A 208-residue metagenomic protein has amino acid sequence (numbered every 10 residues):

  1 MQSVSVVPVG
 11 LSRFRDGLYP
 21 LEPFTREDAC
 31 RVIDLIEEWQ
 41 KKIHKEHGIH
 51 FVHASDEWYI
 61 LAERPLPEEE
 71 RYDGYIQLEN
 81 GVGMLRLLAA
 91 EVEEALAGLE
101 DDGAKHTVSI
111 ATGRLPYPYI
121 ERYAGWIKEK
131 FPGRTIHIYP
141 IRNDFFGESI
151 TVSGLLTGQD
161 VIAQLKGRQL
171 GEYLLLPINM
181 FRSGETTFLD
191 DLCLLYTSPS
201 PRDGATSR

Functional and structural regions predicted by a protein language model:
M1-G17, E27-E57: Conserved C-terminal portion of the radical SAM core fold that forms the substrate/S-adenosylmethionine-binding
P20-R31, S153, L189: Alpha-helix N-cap and loop-to-helix initiation/capping positions
S55-E57, I110-P116, P177-S183: Structural motif
L61-K105: Active-site loop ensemble at the mouth of alpha/beta enzyme cores that anchors a bound cofactor
K105-G154: Redox- and metal-dependent alpha/beta enzyme cores, enriched for Fe-S-associated oxidoreductases and cofactor-handling
S149-Q169: A short, acidic, amphipathic alpha-helical segment used as a generic capping/interface helix at domain edges
Q164-R168, Y173-I178, S183: C-terminal accessory/binding modules appended to enzymatic or scaffolding proteins
Y196-P201, A205: Conserved small/polar residues in nucleotide/adenosyl-binding loops
